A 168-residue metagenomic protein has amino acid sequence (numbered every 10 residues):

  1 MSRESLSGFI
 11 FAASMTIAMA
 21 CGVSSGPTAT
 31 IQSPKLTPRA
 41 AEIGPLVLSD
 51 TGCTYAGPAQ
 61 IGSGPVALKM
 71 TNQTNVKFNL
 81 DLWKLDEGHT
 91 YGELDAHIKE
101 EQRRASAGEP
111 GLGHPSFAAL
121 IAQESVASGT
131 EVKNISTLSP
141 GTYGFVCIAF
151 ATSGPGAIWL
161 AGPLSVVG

Functional and structural regions predicted by a protein language model:
M1-I10: Bacterial N-terminal signal peptides that target proteins for export
A18-A20: C-terminal motif of bacterial Sec signal peptides marking the signal peptidase cleavage site
G22-S25: Bacterial signal peptide processing site
P27-A40, L48, Y91, D95 (+1 more regions): Subset-of-secretome marker
R39-A40, G44-G52, G57-L80, P115-G168: Extracellular/periplasmic metallocenter environments
P65, N72-E109: Contiguous segments within soluble domain cores/interaction surfaces
